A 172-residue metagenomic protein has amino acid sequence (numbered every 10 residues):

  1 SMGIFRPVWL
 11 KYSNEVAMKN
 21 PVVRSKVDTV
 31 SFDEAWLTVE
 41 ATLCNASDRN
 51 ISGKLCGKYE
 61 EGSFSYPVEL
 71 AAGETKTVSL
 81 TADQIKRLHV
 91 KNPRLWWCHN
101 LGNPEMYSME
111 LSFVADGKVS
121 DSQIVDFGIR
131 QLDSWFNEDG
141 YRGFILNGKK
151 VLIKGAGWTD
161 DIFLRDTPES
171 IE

Functional and structural regions predicted by a protein language model:
S1-E172: Secreted/periplasmic carbohydrate-active enzymes, especially glycoside hydrolases
